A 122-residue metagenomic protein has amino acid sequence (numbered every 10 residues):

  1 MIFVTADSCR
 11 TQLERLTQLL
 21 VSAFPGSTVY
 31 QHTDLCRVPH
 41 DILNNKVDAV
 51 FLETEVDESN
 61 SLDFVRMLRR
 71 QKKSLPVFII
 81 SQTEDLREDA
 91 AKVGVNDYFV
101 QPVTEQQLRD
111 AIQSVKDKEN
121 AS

Functional and structural regions predicted by a protein language model:
S8-Y30: Two-component/phosphorelay signaling modules centered on CheY-like receiver
T33-A49: Acidic, metal-coordinating helix/loop segments flanking the phosphotransfer/catalytic sites of two-component signaling
L43-N45, M67-S74, V93: Conserved phosphotransfer cores of two-component systems
D48-L68: Conserved phosphotransfer microenvironments
S74-D85: A short, hydrophobic beta-strand element within the central beta-sheet of small alpha/beta folds
V103-I112: C-terminal output helix
Q113-S122: The C-terminal output helix
